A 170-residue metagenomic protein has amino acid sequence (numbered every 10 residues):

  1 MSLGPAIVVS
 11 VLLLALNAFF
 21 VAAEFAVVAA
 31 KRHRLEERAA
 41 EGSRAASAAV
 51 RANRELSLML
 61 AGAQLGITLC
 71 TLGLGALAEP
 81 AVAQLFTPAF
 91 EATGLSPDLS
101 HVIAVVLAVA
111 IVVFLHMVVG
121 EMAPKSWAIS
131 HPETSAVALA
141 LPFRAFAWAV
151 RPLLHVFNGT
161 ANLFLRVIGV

Functional and structural regions predicted by a protein language model:
M1-V170: Membrane-embedded alpha-helical segments of inner-membrane proteins
